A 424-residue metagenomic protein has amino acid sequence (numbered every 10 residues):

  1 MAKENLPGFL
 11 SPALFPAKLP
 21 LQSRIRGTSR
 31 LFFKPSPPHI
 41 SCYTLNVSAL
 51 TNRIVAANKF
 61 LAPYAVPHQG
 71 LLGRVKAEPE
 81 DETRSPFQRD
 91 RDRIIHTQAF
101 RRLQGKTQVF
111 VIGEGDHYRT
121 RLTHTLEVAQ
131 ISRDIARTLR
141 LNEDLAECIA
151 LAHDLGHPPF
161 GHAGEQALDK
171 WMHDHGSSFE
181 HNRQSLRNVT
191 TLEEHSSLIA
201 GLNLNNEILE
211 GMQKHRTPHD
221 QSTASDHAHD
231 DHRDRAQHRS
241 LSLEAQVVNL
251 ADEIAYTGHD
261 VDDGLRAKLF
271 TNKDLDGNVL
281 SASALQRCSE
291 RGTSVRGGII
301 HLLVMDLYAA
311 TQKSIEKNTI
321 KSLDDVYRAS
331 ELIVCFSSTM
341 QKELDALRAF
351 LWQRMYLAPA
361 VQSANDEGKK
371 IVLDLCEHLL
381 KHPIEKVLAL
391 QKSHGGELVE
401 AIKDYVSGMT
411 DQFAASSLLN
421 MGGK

Functional and structural regions predicted by a protein language model:
A2-K3: Cationic, amphipathic, low-complexity segments that mediate targeting or membrane/lipid association
K18, H39-N46: Short, positively charged and aromatic/hydrophobic N-terminal segments
L19, S23, P35: Cationic, low-complexity basic patches in intrinsically disordered or flexible, solvent-exposed regions
R24-R26, R30: Basic polycationic patches enriched in arginine
Y43-T125, A129-I135, N142-D144, G164 (+3 more regions): Histidine-centered, transition-metal-coordinating active-site segments
A146-D174, H181-N182: Aspartate-rich (DDxxD/NDxxD/DxxxD) Mg2+/diphosphate-binding motifs and their adjoining helix-loop segments
